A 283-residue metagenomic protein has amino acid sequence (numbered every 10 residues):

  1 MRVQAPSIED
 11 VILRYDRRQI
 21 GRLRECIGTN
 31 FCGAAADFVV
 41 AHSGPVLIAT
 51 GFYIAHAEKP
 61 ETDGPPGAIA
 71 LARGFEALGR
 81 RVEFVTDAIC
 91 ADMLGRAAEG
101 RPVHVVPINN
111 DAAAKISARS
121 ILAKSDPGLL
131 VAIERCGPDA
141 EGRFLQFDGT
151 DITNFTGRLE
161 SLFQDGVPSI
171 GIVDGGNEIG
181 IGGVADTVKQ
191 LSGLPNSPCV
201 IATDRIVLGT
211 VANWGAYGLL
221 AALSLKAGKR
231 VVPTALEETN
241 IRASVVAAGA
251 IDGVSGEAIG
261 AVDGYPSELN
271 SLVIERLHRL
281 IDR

Functional and structural regions predicted by a protein language model:
M1-P45: Positively charged, low-complexity intrinsically disordered leader regions
C26, P45, T50-P66: Short, glycine-rich nucleotide/cofactor-binding loops
F52-I54, R135-P138, G175-G176: Short glycine-rich anion-binding loops that position phosphate/pyrophosphate groups of nucleotides and phosphorylated
E61-G79: Histidine-anchored nucleotide/phosphate-binding helix
R80-I89, I172: Short internal beta-strands
D92-A97, I170-V173, N177-K189: Glycine-rich, charge-decorated loop segments at or immediately adjacent to ligand/cofactor-binding or catalytic sites
L94-F163: An acidic, phosphate/nucleotide-engaging active-site surface
I179-R283: C-terminal functional extensions of proteins
